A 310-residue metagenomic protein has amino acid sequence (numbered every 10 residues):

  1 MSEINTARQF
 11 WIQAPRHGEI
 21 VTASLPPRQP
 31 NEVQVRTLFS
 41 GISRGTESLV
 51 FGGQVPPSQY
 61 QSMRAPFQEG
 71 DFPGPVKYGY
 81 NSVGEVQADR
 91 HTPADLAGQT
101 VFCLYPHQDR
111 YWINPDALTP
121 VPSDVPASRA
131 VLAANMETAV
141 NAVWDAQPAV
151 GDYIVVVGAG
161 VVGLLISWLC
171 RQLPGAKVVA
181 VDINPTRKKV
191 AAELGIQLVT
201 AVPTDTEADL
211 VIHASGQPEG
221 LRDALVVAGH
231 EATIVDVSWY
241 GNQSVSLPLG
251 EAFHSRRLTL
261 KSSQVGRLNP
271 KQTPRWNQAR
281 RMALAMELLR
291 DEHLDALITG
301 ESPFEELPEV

Functional and structural regions predicted by a protein language model:
P26-G41, V50, Q54-L104: Glycine-rich beta-strand-centered segment in the early N-terminal region that forms part of a ligand/cofactor-binding
P93-A97, P148, A228: Short, well-ordered loop/turn sites that connect or cap secondary structure elements
F102-P115: A structural motif shared across PLP-dependent enzymes of the aminotransferase-like
S123-A201: Mid-domain Rossmann-like dinucleotide-binding core that forms the NAD(H)/NADP(H) cofactor-binding site
G151, E207-D209, L294: Local beta-strand N-terminus motif with an aromatic residue
K189-K261: Glycine-rich cofactor phosphate-binding loops and adjacent beta1-alpha1 units of small-molecule cofactor enzyme domains
P248-I298, E309: C-terminal substrate-binding/catalytic core of Rossmann-like NAD(P)-dependent dehydrogenases/reductases
